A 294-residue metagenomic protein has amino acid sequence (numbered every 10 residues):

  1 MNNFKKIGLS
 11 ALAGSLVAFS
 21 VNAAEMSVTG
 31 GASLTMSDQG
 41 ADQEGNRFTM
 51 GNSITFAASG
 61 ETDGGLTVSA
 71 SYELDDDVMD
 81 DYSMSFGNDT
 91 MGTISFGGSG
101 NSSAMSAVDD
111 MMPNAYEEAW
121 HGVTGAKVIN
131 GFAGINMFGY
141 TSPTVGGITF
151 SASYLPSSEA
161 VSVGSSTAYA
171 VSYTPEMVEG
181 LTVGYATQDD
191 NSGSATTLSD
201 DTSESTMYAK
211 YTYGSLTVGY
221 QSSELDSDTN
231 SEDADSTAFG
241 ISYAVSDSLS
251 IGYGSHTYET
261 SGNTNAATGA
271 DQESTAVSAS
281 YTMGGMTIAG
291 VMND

Functional and structural regions predicted by a protein language model:
M1-D294: Outer-membrane beta-barrel proteins
